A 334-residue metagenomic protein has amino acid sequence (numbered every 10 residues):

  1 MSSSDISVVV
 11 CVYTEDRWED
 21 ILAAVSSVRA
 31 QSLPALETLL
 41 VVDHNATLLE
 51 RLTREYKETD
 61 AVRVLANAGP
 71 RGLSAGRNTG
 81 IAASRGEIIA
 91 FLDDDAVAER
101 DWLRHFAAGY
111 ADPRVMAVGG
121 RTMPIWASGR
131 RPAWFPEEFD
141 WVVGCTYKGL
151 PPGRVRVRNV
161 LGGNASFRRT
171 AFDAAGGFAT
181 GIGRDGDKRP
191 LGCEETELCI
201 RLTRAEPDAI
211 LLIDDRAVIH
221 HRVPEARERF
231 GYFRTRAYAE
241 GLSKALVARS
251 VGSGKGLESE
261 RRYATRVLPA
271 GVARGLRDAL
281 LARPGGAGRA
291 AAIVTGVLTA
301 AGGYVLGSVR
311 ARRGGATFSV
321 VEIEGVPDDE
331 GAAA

Functional and structural regions predicted by a protein language model:
M1-S27: N-proximal low-complexity "stem/linker" segments adjacent to membrane-targeting elements
V25-A66: Acidic donor-binding segment of Leloir-type glycosyltransferases
N67-S84: Glycine-rich, basic loop-to-helix element that forms the pyrophosphate-binding segment of sugar-nucleotide handling
I89: Short aromatic/hydrophobic "clamp" motif used to bind/position activated sugar donors
D101-W134: Conserved donor NDP-sugar-binding/catalytic core segment of glycosyltransferases
P136-V157: Short, flexible, basic/aromatic active-site loop/helix in glycosyltransferases
G162-F167, A171-A175, I182-A217: A short, conserved alpha-helix in the catalytic core of glycosyltransferases
T235-A239, S253-A334: Non-catalytic, C-terminal membrane-associated alpha-helical segments of glycosyltransferases
